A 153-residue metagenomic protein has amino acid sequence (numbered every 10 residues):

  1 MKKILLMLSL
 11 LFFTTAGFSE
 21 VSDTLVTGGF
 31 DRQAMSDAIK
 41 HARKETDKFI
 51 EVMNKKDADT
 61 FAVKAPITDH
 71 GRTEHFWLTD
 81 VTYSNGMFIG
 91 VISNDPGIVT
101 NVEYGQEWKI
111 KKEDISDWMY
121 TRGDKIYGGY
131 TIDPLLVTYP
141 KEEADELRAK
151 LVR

Functional and structural regions predicted by a protein language model:
I4-F13: Sec-dependent N-terminal signal peptides
G17-W77, T82-R153: Mixed-charge, low-complexity intrinsically disordered regions
